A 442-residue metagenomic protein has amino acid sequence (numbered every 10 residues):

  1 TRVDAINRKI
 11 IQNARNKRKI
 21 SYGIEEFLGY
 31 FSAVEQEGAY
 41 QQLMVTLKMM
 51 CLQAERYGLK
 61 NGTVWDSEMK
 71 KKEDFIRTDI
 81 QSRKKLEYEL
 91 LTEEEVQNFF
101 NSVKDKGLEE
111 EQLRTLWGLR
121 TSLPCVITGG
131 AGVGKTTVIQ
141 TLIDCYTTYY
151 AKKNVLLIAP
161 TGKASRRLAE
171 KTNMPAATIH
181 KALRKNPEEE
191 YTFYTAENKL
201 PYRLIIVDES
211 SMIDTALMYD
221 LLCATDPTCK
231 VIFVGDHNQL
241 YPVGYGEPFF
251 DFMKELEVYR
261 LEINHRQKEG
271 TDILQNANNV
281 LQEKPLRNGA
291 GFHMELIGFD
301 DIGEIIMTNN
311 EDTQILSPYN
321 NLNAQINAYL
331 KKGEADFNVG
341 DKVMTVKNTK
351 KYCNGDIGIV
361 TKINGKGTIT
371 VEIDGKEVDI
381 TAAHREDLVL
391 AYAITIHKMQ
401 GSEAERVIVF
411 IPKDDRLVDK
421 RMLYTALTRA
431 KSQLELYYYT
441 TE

Functional and structural regions predicted by a protein language model:
T1-N61, P124: Accessory alpha-helical DNA-binding modules that contact the DNA backbone or grooves
K9-S21, Q53-W117: Pre-P-loop entry segment of helicase/translocase ATPase cores
E68, G107, L116-G118, A131 (+10 more regions): Replace "in large, NTP-powered and nucleic-acid-processing enzymes" with "in large, NTP-powered factors and other
F75, T115, A224, C229 (+3 more regions): Conserved helicase motor core of P-loop NTPases
T121-G289: ASCE P-loop NTPase helicase motor core
R203, T313, E405: Conserved acidic residues
D356-G365, I369-E442: C-terminal accessory regions
